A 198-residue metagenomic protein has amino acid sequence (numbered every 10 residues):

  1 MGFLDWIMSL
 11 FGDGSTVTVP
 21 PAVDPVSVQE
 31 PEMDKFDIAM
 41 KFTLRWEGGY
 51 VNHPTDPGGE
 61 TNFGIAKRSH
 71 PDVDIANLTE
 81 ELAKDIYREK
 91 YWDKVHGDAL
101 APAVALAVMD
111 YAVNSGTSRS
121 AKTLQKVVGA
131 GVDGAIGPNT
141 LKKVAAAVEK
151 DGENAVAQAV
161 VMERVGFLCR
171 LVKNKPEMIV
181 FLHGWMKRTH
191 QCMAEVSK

Functional and structural regions predicted by a protein language model:
G2-K198: Cell-wall polysaccharide-cleaving catalytic domain and substrate-binding groove, primarily in peptidoglycan/chitin
